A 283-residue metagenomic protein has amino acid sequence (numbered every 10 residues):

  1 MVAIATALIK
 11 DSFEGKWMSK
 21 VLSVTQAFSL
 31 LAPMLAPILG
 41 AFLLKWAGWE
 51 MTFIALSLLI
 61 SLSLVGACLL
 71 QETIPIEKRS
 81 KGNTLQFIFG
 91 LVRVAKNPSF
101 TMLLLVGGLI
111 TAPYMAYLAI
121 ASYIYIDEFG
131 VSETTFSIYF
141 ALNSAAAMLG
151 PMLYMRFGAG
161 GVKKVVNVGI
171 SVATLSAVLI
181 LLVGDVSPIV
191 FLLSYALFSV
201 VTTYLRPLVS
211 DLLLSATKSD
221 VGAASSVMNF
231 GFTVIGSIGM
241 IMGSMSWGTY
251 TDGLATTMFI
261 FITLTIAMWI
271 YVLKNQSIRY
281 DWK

Functional and structural regions predicted by a protein language model:
M1-F13, T203-T217: Intracellular juxtamembrane helix-capping segments at the cytosolic ends of symmetry-related transmembrane helices
M1-L31: Cytoplasmic helix-loop-helix junction between adjacent transmembrane helices in 12-TM secondary transporters
S57-I76, W269-V272: C-terminal membrane-cytosol helix-exit motif in multi-pass small-molecule transporters
E72-L104: Juxtamembrane intracellular "pre-TM" segments in multi-pass secondary transporters
K96-P113, A196-L197: Pair of pore-lining "gating" transmembrane helices in MFS-fold secondary transporters
L149-K163, W247: Helix-to-loop junctions at the C-terminal end of transmembrane segments in multipass secondary transporters
K164-V209: C-terminal transmembrane helical hairpin of 12-TM major facilitator-type secondary transporters
T203, S210-D252, T257-M258: A late C-terminal transmembrane helix in Major Facilitator Superfamily
